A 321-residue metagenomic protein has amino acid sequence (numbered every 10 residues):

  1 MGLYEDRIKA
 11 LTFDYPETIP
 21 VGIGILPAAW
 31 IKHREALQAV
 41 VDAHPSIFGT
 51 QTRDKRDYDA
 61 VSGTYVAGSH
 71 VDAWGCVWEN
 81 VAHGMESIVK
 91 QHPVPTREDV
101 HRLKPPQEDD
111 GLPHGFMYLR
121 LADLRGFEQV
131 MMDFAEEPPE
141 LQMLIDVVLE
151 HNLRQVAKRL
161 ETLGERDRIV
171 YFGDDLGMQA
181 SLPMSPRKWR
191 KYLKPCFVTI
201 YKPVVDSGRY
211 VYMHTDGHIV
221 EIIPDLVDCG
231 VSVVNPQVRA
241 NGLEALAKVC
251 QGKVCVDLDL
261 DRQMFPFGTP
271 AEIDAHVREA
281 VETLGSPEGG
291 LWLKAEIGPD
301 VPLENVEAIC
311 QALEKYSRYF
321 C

Functional and structural regions predicted by a protein language model:
M1-I31, V71, R102-C321: Active-site loop segments of alpha/beta catalytic cores
I25-P27, H33, T52, V66 (+3 more regions): Polar low-complexity intrinsically disordered regions enriched in Ser/Thr and small residues
A28, S46-F48, R53-R56, D72 (+3 more regions): Short, low-complexity intrinsically disordered segments
W30-G63: Segments that shape or occlude catalytic/ligand-binding pockets
H33-E35, G63-V66, A82-G84, K90-P93 (+2 more regions): Short aromatic-enriched loop/helix-cap "lid" or pocket-rim segments at secondary-structure transitions that line
Q51-M85: Glycine-rich, N-terminal phosphate-binding loop and its surrounding beta-alpha-beta segment
V77-D109: A gly/proline- and charged-residue-enriched helix-loop-helix capping module
